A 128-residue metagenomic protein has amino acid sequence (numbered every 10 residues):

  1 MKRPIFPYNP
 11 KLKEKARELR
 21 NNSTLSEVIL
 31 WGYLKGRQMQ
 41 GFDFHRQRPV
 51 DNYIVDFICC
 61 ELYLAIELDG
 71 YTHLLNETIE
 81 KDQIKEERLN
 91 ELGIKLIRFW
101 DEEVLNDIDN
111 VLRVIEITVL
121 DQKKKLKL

Functional and structural regions predicted by a protein language model:
M1-M39, Q122-L128: Solvent-exposed, charged helical/coil patches that constitute nucleic-acid or partner-interaction surfaces
L19, I29, R46-D121: Basic, amphipathic alpha-helical patches used to engage nucleic acids or provide basic targeting signals, exemplified
R37-D43, I97: Short secondary-structure junctions
